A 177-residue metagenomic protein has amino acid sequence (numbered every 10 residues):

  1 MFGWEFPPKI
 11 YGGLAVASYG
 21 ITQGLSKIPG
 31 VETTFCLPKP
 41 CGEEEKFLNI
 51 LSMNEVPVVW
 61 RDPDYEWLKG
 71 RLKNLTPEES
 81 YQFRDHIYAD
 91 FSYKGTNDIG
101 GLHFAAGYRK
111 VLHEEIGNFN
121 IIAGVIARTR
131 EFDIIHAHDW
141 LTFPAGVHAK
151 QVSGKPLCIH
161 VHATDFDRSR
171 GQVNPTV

Functional and structural regions predicted by a protein language model:
W4, P38, V161-T164: Histidine-centered beta-alpha loop that forms part of the nucleotide-sugar donor binding/catalytic region in diverse
E5-A17, E43-K46: A short, glycine/small-residue-rich beta-strand->loop->alpha-helix junction that serves as a flexible
L14-S26: Short amphipathic alpha-helix
A17, P38, H138-D139: Replace "coordinates the UDP/GDP/TDP-sugar" with "coordinates nucleotide-activated sugar donors
P29-R130: A conserved catalytic-core segment of Leloir-type glycosyltransferases
G124-T129, Q151, T164-D165, Q172-V177: Membrane-proximal helix-turn-helix segments that form the acceptor-binding/catalytic region of lipid-linked
I134-H136, F143, V147-D167: Active-site proximal beta-strand in glycosyltransferases
